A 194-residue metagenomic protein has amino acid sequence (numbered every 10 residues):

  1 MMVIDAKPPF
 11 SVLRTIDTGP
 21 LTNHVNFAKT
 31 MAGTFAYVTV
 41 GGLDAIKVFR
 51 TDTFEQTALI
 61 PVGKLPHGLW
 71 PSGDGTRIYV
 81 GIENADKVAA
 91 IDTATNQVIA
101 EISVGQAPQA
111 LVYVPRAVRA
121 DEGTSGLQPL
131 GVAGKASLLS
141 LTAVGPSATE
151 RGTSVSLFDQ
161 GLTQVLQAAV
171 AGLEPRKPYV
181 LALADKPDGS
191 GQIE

Functional and structural regions predicted by a protein language model:
M1-E150, G161, V165, E174-P175 (+1 more regions): Predominantly soluble domains enriched in secretory-pathway, periplasmic, or organellar proteins
P8, A184-S190: Change "in extracellular beta-sheet-rich domains … of secreted and cell-surface proteins" to "in beta-sheet-rich domains
V155-Q160: Short, solvent-exposed beta-strand/turn "edge" segments of beta-rich domains on protein surfaces
P178-A184: Beta-strand signatures of extracellular beta-sandwich domains
